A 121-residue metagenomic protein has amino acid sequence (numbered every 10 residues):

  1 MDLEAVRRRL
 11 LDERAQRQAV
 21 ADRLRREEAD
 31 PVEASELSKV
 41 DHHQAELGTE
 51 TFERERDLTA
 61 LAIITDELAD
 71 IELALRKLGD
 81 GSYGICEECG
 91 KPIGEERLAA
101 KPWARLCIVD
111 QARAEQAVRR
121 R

Functional and structural regions predicted by a protein language model:
M1-D80, A100, A117-R121: Interaction interfaces in information-processing and related assembly proteins
G84-E87, R105: Cys/His-enriched microdomains
E88-C89, V109: Short, cysteine/histidine-rich loop/knuckle motifs that typically chelate Zn2+
P92-A100: A contiguous, mid-protein "functional segment" used to position or interact with cofactors/ions or partner subunits
I93-G94, A112-E115: Short functional micro-motifs and their immediate structural scaffolds
P102-Q111: Cysteine-rich micro-motifs
